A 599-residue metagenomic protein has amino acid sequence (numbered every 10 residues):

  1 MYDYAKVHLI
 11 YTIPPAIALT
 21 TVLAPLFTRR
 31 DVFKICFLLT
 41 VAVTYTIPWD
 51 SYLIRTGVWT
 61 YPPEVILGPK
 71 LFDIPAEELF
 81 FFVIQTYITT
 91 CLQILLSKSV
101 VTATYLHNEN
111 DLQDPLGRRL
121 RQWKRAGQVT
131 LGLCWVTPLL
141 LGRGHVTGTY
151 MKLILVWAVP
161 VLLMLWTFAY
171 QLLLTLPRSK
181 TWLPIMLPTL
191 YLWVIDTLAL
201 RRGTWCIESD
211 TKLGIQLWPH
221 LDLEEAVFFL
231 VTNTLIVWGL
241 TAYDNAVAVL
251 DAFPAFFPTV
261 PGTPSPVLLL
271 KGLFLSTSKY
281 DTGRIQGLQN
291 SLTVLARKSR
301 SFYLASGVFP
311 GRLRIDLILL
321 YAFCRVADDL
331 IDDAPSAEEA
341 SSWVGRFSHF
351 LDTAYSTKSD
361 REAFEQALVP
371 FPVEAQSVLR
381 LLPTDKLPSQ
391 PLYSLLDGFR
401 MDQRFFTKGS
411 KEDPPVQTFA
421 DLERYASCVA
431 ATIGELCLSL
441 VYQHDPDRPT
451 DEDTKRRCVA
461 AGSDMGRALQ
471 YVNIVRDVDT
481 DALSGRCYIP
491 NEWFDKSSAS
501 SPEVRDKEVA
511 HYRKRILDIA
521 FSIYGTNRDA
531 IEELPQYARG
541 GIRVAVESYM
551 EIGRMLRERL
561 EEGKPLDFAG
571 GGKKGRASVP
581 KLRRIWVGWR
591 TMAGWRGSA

Functional and structural regions predicted by a protein language model:
M1-L288: Aromatic-rich, lipid-facing transmembrane alpha helices and their immediate juxtamembrane interface loops in integral
D50-S51, W193-L198, Q470-S484: Transmembrane alpha-helix/helix-exit interface in multi-pass inner-membrane proteins
F253-A468, V475, D479-A599: Catalytic cores of Mg2+-dependent Asp-rich isoprenoid enzymes
